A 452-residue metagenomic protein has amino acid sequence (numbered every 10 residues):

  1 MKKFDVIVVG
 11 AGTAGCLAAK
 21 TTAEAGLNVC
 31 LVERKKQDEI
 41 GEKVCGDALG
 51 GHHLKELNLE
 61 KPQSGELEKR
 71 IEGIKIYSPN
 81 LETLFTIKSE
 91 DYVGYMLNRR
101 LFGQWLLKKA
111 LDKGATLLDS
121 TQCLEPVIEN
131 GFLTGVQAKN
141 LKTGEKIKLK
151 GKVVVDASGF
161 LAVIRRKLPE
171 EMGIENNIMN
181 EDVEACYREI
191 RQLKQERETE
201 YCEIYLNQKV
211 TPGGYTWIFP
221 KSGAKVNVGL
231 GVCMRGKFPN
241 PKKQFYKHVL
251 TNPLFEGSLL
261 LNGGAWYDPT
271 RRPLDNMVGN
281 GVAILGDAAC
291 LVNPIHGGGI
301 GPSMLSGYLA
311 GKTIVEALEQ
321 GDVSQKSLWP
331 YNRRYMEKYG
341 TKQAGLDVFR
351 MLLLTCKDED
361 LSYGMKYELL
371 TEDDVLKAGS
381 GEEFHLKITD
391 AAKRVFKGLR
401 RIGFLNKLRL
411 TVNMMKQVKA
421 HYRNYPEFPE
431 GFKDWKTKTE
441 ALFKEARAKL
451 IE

Functional and structural regions predicted by a protein language model:
M1-A14: Beta1/beta-strand and adjacent pyrophosphate-binding region of the FAD-binding site in flavoprotein oxidoreductases
I7, A23-K43: Glycine-rich FAD pyrophosphate-binding loop
A11, A25, D38, K109-F255 (+1 more regions): Predominantly flavin-linked oxidoreductase catalytic cores and closely associated redox partners
K36-K75: N-terminal FAD cofactor-binding segment of flavoenzymes
V44-G46, G94-M96, Y215, A289-G301: Glycine-rich phosphate/pyrophosphate-binding beta-alpha loops
S89-K108, C233-P241: Short beta-strand to alpha-helix junction loop
C123, G236-T313, E319, Q325-K338 (+1 more regions): FAD/FMN-dependent oxidoreductases across multiple families
V315-E452: C-terminal helical "tail/cap" subdomain of flavin- and related membrane-associated enzymes
